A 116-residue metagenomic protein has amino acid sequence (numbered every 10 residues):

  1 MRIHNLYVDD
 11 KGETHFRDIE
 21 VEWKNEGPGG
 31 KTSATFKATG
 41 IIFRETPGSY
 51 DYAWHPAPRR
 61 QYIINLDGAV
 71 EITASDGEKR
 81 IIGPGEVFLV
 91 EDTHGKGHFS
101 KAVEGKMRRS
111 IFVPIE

Functional and structural regions predicted by a protein language model:
M1-F43: A short, N-terminal "cap"/entry segment at the start of jelly-roll beta-barrel domains of the cupin/DSBH fold
E20-G27, K37-A57, E91-G95, I115-E116: Conserved short histidine dyad/triad with adjacent acidic residue
K31-T35, D51-A57, T73-A74, R80-I81 (+1 more regions): Short histidine-centered beta-strand/loop micro-motifs that create catalytic or ligand/metal-coordination sites
E45, S75-T93: Short acidic-glycine-tyrosine-enriched beta hairpin
P58-D76, E86: Glycine- and acidic-residue-biased ligand/ion/polar-headgroup-sensing regions
F88-T93, F99, V103-E116: A short hydrophobic beta-strand segment most commonly corresponding to one strand of the jelly-roll/cupin
